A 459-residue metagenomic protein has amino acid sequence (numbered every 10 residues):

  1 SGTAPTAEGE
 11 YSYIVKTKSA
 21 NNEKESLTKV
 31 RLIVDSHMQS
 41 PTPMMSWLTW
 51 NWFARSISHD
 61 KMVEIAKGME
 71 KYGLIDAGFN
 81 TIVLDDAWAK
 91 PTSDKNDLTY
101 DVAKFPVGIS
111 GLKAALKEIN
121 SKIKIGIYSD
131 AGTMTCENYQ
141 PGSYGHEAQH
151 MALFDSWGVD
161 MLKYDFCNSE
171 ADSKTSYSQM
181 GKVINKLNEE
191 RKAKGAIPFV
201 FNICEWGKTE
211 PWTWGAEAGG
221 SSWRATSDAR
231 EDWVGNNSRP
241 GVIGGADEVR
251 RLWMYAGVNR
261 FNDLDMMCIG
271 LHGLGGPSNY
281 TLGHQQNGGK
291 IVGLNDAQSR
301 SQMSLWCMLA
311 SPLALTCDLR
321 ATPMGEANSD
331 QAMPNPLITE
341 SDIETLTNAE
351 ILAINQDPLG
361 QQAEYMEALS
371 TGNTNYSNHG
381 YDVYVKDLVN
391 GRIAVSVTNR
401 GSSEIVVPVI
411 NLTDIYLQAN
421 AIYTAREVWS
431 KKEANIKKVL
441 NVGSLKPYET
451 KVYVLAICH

Functional and structural regions predicted by a protein language model:
G2-E8: Extracellular/luminal low-complexity segments enriched in Ser/Thr/Pro
E8-A20: A short beta-strand micro-motif common to beta-rich folds, especially ectodomain repeats
R31-H59: An acidic-aromatic substrate-binding cleft motif
N51, V63-I65, M69-S176: Aromatic-lined carbohydrate-binding/catalytic grooves of carbohydrate-active enzymes
S121-Q140, N185-E210: Aromatic-lined carbohydrate-recognition surfaces of secreted/lumenal glycan-active proteins
H146-Q149, F199-D318: Glycan-recognition surfaces
W306-L309, A314-T316, Y376-L417: Carbohydrate-binding surface patches
I436-H459: C-terminal beta-strand-rich structural cap/linker in extracellular carbohydrate-active enzymes
